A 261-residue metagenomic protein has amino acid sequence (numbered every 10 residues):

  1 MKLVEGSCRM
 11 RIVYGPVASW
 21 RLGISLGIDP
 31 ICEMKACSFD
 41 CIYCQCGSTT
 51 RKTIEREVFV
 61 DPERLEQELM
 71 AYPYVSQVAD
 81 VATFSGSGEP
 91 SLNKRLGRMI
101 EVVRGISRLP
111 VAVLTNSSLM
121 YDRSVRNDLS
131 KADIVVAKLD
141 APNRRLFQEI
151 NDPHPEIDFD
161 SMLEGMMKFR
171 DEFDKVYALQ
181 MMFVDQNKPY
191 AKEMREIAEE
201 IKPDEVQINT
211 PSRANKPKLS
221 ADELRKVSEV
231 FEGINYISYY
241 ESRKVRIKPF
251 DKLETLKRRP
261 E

Functional and structural regions predicted by a protein language model:
L3-R21, C32, N187-E261: Auxiliary Fe-S-binding modules of radical SAM enzymes
W20-P62: Canonical Radical SAM [4Fe-4S] cluster-binding loop centered on the CxxxCxxC motif and its immediate flanking residues
C37, C41-C44, Y72, V135-N143: Short, compositionally biased "basic patch" segments
C44-T49, V78-V81, A141-L146, Y177: Short, basic/glycine-rich phosphate-binding loops at helix/coil junctions that contact nucleotide phosphates
S48-T83, R95: Conserved alpha-helical substructure of the radical SAM core
S76-A79, F84-G86, V103, A112: Glycine/small-residue-rich loop that forms an oxyanion/phosphate-binding "nest" at active or ligand-binding sites
S91-A221: Conserved AdoMet/S-adenosylmethionine-binding subsite of the radical SAM
